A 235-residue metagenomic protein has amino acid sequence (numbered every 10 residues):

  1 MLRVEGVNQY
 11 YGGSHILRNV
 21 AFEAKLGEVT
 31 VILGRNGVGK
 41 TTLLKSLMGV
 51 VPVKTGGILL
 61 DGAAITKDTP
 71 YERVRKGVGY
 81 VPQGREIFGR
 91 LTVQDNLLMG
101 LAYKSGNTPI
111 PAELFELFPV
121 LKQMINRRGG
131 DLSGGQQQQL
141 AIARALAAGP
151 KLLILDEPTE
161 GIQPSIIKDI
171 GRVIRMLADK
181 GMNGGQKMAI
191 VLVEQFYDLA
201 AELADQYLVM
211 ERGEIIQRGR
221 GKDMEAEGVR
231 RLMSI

Functional and structural regions predicted by a protein language model:
L33-R35: The feature captures the beta-strand-to-loop junction immediately N-terminal to the Walker
M48: Helix-to-loop junction immediately C-terminal to a conserved catalytic motif
P52, A64-R85, N107, P111 (+2 more regions): ABC ATPase NBD coupling module
L91, L132, A145-L146: ABC ATPase signature
R128-L132, Q136: Conserved ABC ATPase signature
A147-K151: A short, proline-enriched helix->beta-strand linker immediately N-terminal to the Walker B motif in ABC-type P-loop
L153-E157: Catalytic Walker B motif of ABC-type/P-loop ATPase nucleotide-binding domains
